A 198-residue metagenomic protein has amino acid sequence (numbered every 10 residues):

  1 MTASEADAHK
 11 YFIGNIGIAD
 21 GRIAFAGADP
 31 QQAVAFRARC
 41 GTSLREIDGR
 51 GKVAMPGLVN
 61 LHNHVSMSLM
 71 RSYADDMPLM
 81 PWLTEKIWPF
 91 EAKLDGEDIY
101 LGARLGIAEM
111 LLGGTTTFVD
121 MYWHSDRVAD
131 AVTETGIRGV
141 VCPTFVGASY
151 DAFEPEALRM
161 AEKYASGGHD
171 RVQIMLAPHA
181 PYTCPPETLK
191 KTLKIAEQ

Functional and structural regions predicted by a protein language model:
M1-R39: N-terminal metal-binding scaffold of metallo-dependent hydrolase/deaminase domains
H9-K10, G41, G168-Q173: Short helix-terminating capping/connector loops at secondary-structure junctions
I16, G21, G51, H62 (+4 more regions): Divalent metal-coordination and catalytic microenvironments
F36-W82, R104, A108-L112: Replace "His-x-His-based motif
L69-L101, A108, T135-P143: Active-site gating loops and adjacent loop-to-helix segments of metal-dependent hydrolytic enzymes
D95-E109, Y122-R127, Y150-L158: Short, acidic/polar
R127-Q198: Metal-coordinating catalytic core of metallo-dependent amide/deamination hydrolases
